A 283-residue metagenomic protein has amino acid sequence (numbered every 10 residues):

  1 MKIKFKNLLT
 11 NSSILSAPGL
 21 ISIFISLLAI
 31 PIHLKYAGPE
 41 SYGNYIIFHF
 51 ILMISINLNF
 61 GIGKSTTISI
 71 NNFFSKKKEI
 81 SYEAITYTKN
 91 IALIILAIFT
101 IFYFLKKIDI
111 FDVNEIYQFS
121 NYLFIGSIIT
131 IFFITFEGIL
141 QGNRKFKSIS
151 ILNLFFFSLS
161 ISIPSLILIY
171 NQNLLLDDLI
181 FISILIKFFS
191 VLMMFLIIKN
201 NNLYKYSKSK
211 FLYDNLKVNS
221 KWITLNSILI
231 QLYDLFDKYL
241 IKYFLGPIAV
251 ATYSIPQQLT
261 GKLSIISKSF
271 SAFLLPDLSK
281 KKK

Functional and structural regions predicted by a protein language model:
M1-L8, K147, Q172-S183, L192-D234 (+2 more regions): Interhelical loop/hinge segments that connect adjacent transmembrane helices in multipass membrane
K2, K6, A37-Y45, F73-T86 (+3 more regions): Membrane-interface helix-capping segments at transmembrane helix termini in multi-pass transporters
N7-K64, T100, G126, I161 (+1 more regions): Signature of the first transmembrane helix
L9-I21, K78-Y82, S120-I125, L140-S165 (+2 more regions): Alpha-helical transmembrane segments of multi-pass membrane transporters/permeases
M53-L58, L93, A97, D112-F136 (+5 more regions): Alpha-helical transmembrane segments of multi-pass membrane proteins
N59-S75, T260-K283: Helix-loop junctions and terminal segments of transmembrane helices in multi-pass membrane transport/translocation
S69, I129-L152, S279-K280: Membrane-interface junctions at transmembrane-helix termini in multi-pass inner-membrane proteins
Y117, N121, S150-N200, Q257: Hydrophobic alpha-helical transmembrane segments
